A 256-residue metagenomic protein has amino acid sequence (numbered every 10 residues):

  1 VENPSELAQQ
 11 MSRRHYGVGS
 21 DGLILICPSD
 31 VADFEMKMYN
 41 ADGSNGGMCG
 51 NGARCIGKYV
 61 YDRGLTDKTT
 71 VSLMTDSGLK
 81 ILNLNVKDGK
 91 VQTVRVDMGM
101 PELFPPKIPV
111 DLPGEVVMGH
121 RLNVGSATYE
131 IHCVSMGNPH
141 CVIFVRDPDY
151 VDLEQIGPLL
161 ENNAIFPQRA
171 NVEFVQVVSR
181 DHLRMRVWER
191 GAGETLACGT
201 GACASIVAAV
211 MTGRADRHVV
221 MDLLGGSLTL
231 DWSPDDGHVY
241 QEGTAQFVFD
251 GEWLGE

Functional and structural regions predicted by a protein language model:
V1-K90, C141-E256: A glycine-rich beta-to-alpha transition motif near the start of alpha/beta enzyme domains, typified by
V71-L73, V117-V124, V134, V219-M221: Short acidic-hydrophobic surface loop/beta-edge motif
L82, T128-C133: Short, surface-exposed loop motifs enriched in S/T, G, D/E and P with embedded aromatic residues
T93-P101: Membrane helix-loop-helix hairpins that form the core translocation module of multi-pass transporters
P101-E102, F247: Active-site/binding-pocket entry motifs
E102-E130: Active-site glycine-rich loop that binds ribose-phosphate moieties when present
